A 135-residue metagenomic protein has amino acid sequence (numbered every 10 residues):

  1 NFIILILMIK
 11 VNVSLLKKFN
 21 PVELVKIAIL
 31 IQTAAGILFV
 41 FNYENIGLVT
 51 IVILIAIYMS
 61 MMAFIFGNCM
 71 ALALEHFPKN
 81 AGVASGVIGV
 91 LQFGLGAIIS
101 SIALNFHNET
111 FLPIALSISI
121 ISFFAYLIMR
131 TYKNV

Functional and structural regions predicted by a protein language model:
N1-L5, Q92: Transmembrane alpha-helical segments of major facilitator superfamily
L7, I31-F41, I98, F124-I128: Transmembrane-helix signature of multi-pass solute transporters
L7-V22: Helix-to-loop junctions at the C-terminal end of transmembrane segments in multipass secondary transporters
V11, A35-N45, I102, F106 (+1 more regions): Helix-loop junctions at the membrane-solvent interface of multi-pass transporters, primarily the C-terminal
V22-C69: C-terminal transmembrane helical hairpin of 12-TM major facilitator-type secondary transporters
V22-E23, V49, K79-G82, L112: Residues that define the loop-to-transmembrane-helix transition and helix capping in multi-pass membrane transporters
L72-T110, S117-I118: A late C-terminal transmembrane helix in Major Facilitator Superfamily
S119-V135: Multi-pass alpha-helical transporter architecture, strongest for 12-TM Major Facilitator/SLC carriers used
